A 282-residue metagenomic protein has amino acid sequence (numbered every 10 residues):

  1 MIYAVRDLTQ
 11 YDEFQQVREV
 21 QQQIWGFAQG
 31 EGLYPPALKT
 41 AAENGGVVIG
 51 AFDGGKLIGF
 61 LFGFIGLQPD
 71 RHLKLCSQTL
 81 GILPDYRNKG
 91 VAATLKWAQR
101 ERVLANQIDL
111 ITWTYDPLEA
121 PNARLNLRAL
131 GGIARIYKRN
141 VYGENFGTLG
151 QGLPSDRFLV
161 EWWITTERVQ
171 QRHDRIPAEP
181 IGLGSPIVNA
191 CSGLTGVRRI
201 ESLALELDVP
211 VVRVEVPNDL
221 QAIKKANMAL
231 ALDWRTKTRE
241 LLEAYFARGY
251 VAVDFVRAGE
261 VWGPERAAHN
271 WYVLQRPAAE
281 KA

Functional and structural regions predicted by a protein language model:
M1, Q10, N106-I108, E119 (+2 more regions): Intrinsically disordered, low-complexity, positively biased terminal segments
Y3-P84, A258-V261: A conserved beta-strand-loop-helix scaffold within acyl/acetyltransferase catalytic domains
E13, G54, Q68-P69, R100-D109 (+1 more regions): Secondary-structure boundary elements
K39, T114-P117: Conserved short loop/turn motifs at secondary-structure junctions
S77, I111-Y115: Conserved hydrophobic beta-strand within the GNAT/NAT acetyltransferase core sheet that lines the active-site cleft
I82, N88-V103, N122, L230 (+1 more regions): Conserved acetyl-CoA-binding loop-helix of GNAT-fold acetyltransferases
L83-D85, D116, P217: Residue-level recognition of the GNAT/N-acetyltransferase active site
